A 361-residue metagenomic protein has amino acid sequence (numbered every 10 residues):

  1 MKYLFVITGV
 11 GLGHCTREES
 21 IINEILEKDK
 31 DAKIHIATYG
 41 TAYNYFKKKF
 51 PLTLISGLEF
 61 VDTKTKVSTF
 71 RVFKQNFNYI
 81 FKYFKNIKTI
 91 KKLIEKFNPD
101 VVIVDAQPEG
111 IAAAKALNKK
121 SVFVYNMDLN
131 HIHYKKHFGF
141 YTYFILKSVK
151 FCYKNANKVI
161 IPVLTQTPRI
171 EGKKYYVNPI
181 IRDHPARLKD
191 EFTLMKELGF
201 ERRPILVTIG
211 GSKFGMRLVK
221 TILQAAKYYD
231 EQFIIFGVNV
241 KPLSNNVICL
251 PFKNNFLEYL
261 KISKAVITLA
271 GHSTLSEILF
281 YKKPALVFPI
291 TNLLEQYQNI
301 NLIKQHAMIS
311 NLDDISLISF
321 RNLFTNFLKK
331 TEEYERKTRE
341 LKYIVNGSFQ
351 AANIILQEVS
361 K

Functional and structural regions predicted by a protein language model:
F5-G9, E27-K28, A32-Y83, I315: Conserved nucleotide-sugar phosphate-binding/catalytic loop shared by glycosyltransferases and other
I7-E19, K213-M216: A short, glycine/small-residue-rich beta-strand->loop->alpha-helix junction that serves as a flexible
C15-L26, T41-A42: Short amphipathic alpha-helix
I22-E24, R182, L188-A265: Donor-nucleotide binding loops and adjacent catalytic segments primarily of GT-B fold Leloir glycosyltransferases
T69-V101, P108-E109: Conserved nucleotide-sugar donor-binding subdomain of glycosyltransferases
V101-A106, F123, N255-Q298: A donor-sugar binding/catalytic signature common to diverse glycosyltransferases and related nucleotide-sugar
G139-P204, T208-K213: A nucleotide-sugar donor-handling region in carbohydrate enzymes
S310, I315-Y343, K361: Conserved donor-nucleotide binding/catalytic region of nucleotide-linked donor-dependent transferases
